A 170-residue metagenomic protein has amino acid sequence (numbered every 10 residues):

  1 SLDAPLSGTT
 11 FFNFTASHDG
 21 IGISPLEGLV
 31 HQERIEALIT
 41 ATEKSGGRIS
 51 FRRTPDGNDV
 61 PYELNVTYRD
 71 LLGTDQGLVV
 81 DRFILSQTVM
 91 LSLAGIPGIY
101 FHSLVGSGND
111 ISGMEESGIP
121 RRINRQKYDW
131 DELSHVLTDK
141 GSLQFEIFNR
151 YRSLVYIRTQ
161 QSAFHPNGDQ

Functional and structural regions predicted by a protein language model:
S1-Q170: Active-site and adjacent substrate-binding regions of carbohydrate-active enzymes
